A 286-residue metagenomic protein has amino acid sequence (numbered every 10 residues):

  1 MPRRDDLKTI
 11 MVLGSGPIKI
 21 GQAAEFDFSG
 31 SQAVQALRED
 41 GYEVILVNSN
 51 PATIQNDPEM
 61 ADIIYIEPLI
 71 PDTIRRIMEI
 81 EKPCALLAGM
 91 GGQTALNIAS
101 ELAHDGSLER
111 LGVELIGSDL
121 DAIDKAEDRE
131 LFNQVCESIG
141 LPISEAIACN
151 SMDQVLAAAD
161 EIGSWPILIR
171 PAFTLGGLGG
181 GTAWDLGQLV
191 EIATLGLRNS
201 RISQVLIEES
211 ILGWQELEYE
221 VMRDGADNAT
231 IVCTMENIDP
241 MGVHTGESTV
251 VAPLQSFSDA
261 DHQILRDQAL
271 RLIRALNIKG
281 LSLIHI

Functional and structural regions predicted by a protein language model:
M1-L283: N-terminal beta-alpha lobe that positions the nucleotide/phosphoryl donor in ATP/NTP-coupled carboxylate activation
